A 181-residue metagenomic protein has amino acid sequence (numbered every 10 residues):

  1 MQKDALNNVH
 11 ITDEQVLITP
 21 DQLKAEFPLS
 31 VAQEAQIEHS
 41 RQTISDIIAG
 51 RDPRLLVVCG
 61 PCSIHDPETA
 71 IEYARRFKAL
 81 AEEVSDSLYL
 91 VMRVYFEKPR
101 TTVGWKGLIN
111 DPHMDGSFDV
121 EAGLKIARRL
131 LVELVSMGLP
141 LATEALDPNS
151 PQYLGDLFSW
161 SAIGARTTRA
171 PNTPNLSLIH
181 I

Functional and structural regions predicted by a protein language model:
M1-V9: N-terminal catalytic cores of peptidoglycan-degrading enzymes
H10-A49: N- or domain-start disorder-to-order transition segments that initiate the globular core
L23-E34, P67, V103-G123, G155-A170: Glycine-rich tight-turn/loop motif centered on a GG-T
R54-D66, V91-Y95: Short glycine-rich or small-residue beta-strand-to-loop segments that form or flank ligand, phosphate, metal/Fe-S
C62, D66-E68, Y73, F77: Zymogen propeptides
R75-S150: A generic, well-ordered mixed alpha/beta core segment in the N-terminal half of proteins
E133-S177: Aromatic- and glycine-enriched pocket-lining scaffold segments that form the walls of small-molecule binding clefts
I179-I181: Conserved small/polar residues in nucleotide/adenosyl-binding loops
